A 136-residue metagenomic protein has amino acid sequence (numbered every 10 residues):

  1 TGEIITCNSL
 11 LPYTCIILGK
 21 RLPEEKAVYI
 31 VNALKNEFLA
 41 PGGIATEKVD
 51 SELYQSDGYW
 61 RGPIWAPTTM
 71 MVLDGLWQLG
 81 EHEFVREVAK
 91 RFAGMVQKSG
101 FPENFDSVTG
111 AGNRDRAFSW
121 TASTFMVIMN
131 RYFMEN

Functional and structural regions predicted by a protein language model:
T1-I64, Q97-N136: Extended glycan-interaction surfaces of carbohydrate-active proteins
L11-L22, T69-H82, A89: Alpha-helical support elements that line or immediately flank enzyme active sites and cofactor-binding pockets
V31, V88-A89: Inward-facing hydrophobic residues that define packing positions of alpha-helical scaffold repeats
K90-G94: TPR/TPR-like (Sel1-like) alpha-helical repeat modules
